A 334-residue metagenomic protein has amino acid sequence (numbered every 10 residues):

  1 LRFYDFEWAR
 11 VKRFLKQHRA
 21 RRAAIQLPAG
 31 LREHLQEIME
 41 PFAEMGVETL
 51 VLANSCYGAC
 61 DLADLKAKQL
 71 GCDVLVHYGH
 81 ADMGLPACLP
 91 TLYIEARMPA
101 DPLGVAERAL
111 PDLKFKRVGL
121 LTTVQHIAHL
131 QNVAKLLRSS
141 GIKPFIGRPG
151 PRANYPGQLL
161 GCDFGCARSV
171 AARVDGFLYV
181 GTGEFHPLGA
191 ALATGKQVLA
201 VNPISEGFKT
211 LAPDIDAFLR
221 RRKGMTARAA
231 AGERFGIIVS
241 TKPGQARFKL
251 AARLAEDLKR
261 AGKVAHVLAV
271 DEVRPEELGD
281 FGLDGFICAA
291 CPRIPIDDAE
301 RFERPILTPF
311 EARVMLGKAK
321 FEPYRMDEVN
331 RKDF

Functional and structural regions predicted by a protein language model:
L1-A9, L15-D216, R220: The feature marks the mature, well-folded catalytic cores of soluble enzymes
R13, D64-K66, C166-S169, M225-T226 (+2 more regions): Short, flexible, glycine/charge-rich loop motifs used to bind or transfer phosphoryl groups or to couple energy/partner
G30-I38, P243-A255, K259, K263-D284 (+3 more regions): Cofactor-cradling patches in redox/metallo enzymes
A53, R148, A269-D271, T308-F310: Short loop/edge segments at beta-strand edges and connector loops that shape dinucleotide/nucleotide cofactor-binding
V74-L75, G79-C88, V170-L188, G232-G244 (+1 more regions): Extended, charge-rich low-complexity interaction segments
A106-A109, K209-L211, V267-V270, L316-E322: Short C-terminal domain-edge/linker segments immediately following a structured domain
V133, F185-A265, E272-D280: Redox- and metal-dependent alpha/beta enzyme cores, enriched for Fe-S-associated oxidoreductases and cofactor-handling
I204-F208, D216, P292-F334: Peripheral docking tails and interdomain loops at the edges of cofactor- or intermediate-handling domains
